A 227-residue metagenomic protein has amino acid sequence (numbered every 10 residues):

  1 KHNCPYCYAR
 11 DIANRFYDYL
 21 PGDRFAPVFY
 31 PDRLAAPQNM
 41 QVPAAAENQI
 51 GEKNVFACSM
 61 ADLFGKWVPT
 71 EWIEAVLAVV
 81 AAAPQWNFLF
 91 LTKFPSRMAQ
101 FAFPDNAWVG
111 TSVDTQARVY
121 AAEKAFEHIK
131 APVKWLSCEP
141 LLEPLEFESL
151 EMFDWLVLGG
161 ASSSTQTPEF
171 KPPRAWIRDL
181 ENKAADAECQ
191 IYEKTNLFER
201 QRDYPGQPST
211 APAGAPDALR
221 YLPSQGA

Functional and structural regions predicted by a protein language model:
K1-A107, Q116-K130, L145-F153: Conserved Radical SAM active-site core
V55, F88, A107-T111, K134-C138 (+2 more regions): Hydrophobic faces of well-ordered beta-strands that scaffold small-molecule active sites in alpha/beta enzyme cores
A61, F94-S96, V113-T115, P140-L142 (+2 more regions): Active-site-proximal loop/turn and secondary-structure-junction residues that shape catalytic pockets, frequently
V80-P84, D114-Q116, K134-C138, A161-S163 (+1 more regions): Glycine-rich loops and low-complexity Gly/Arg-rich segments that provide flexible linkers or classic glycine-based
A82-N87, K130-V133, E181-I191: Structural alpha-beta junctions
A121-A125, W135-P140: Internal catalytic-core helix/loop-beta-alpha segment that presents or stabilizes conserved functional determinants
L142, E146-A227: Auxiliary Fe-S-binding modules of radical SAM enzymes
